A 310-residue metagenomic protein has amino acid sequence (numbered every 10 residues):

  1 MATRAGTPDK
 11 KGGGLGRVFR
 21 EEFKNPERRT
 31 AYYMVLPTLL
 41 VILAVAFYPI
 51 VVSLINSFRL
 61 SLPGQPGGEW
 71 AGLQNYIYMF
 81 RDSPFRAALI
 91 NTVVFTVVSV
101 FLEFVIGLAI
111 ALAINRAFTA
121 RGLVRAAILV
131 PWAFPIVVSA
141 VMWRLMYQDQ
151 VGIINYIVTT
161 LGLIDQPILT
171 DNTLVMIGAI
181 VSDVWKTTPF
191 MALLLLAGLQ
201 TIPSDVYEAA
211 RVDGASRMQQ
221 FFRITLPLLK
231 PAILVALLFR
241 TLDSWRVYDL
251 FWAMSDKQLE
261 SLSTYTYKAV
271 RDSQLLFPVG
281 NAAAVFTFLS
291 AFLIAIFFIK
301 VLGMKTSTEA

Functional and structural regions predicted by a protein language model:
M1-N25: Short, Lys/Arg-rich, polar N-terminal cytosolic tail immediately upstream of the first transmembrane signal-anchor
E27-A310: A structural signal for multi-pass alpha-helical bundles of membrane permease subunits that mediate small-molecule
